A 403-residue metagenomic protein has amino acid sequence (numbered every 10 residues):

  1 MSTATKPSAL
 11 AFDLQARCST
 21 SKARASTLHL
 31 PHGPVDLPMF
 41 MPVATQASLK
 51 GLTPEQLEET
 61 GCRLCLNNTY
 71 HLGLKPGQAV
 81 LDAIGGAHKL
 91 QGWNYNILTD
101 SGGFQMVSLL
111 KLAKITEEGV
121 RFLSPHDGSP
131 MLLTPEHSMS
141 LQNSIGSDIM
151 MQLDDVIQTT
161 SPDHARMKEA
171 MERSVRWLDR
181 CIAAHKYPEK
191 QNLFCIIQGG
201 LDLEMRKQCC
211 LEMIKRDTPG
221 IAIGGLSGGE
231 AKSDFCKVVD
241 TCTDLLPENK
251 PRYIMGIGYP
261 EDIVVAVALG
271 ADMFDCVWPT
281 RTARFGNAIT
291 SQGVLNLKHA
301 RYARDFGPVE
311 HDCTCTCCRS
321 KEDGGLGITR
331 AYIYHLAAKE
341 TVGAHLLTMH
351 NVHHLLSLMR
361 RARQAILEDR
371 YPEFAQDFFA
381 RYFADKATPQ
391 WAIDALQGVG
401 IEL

Functional and structural regions predicted by a protein language model:
M1-Y187, L295, A300-A303: Non-catalytic, usually N-terminal nucleic-acid engagement modules in DNA/RNA processing proteins
S2-H29, V35-A44, S48-G51, D154-S161 (+1 more regions): C-terminal extensions of enzymes
S2-T3, E172-V175, A184, P188-E310: Glycine-rich phosphate/ribose-binding loops and adjacent secondary-structure elements that form binding surfaces
G33, C65, D100, Q142 (+5 more regions): Conserved, mostly hydrophobic/aromatic
R63, D148, P219, D272 (+1 more regions): Short acidic/polar active-site loop segments enriched in Thr and Asp
S138, A170, S174-W177, C181 (+5 more regions): Alpha-helical packing segments of well-folded alpha/beta enzyme cores
G146, L178, I182-H185, D217 (+3 more regions): Structural signal for hydrophobic packing residues in well-ordered secondary-structure cores of soluble enzyme domains
T159-H164, G220-S227, V342-A344: Glycine- and acidic
